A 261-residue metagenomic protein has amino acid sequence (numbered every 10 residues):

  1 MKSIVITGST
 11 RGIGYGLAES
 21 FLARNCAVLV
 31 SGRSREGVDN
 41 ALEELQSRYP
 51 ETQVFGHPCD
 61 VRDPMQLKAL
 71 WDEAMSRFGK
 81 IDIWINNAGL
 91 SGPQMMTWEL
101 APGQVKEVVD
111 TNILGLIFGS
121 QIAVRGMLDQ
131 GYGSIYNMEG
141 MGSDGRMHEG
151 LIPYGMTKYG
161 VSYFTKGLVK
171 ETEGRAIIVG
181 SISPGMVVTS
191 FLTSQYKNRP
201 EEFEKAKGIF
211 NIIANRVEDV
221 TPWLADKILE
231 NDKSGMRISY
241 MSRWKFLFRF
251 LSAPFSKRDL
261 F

Functional and structural regions predicted by a protein language model:
T10-G12, S34: Conserved glycine-rich cofactor-binding loop
R24-A41: Conserved glycine-rich Rossmann-like NAD(P)H-binding loop of the short-chain dehydrogenase/reductase
P58-A69, P102: The beta1-alpha1 cofactor-binding region of Rossmann-like NAD(H)/NADP(H)-dependent oxidoreductases
M95-T97, A101-K106: Substrate-binding pocket helix/loop in short-chain dehydrogenase/reductase
S120-Q121, K166: A short, exposed helix-loop element centered on a Lys and neighboring polar residues
Y136-K166, K170-E173, M186: Catalytic loop of short-chain dehydrogenase/reductase
S181, P200-F250: C-terminal helical subdomain
